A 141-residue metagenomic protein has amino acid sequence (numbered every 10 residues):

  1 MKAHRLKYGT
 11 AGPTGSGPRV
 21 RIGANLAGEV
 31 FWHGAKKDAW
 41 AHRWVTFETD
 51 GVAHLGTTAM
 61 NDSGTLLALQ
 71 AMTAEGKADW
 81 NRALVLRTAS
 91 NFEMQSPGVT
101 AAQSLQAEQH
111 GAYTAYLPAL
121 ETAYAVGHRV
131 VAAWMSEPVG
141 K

Functional and structural regions predicted by a protein language model:
M1-K141: Accessory terminal and edge-of-domain segments that mediate assembly/interaction and cofactor placement around
